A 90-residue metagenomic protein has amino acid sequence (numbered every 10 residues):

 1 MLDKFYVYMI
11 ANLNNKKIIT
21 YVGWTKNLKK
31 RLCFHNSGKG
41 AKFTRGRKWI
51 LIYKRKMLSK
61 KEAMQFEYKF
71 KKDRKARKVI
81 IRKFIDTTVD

Functional and structural regions predicted by a protein language model:
M1-R55, M64-A76, R82-D90: GIY-YIG nuclease catalytic motif and its immediate N-terminal context
